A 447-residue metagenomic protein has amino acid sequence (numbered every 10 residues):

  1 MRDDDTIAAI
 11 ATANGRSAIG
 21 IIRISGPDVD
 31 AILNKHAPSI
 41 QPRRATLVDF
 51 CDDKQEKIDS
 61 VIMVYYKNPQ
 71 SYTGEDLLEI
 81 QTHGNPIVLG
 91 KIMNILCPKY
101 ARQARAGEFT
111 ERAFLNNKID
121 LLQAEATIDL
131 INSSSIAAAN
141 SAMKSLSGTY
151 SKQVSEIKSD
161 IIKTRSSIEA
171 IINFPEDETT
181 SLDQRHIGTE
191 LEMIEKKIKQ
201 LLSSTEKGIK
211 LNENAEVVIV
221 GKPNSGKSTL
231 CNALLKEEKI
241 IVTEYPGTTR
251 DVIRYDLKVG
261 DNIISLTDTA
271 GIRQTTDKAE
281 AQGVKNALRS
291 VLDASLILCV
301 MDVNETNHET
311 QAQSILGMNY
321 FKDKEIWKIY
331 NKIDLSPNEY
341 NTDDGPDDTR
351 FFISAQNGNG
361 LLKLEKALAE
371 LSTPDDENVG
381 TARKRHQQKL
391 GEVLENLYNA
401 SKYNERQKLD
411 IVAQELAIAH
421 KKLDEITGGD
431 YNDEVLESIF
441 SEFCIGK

Functional and structural regions predicted by a protein language model:
M1-N140, K144, G148, K322 (+1 more regions): A glycine-rich (often HGG/GG-containing) alpha/beta subdomain
D3-N14, A138-K258, T275, N304-K447: C-terminal-of-GTPase-core extension/linker across diverse P-loop GTPases
G15, G26-D28, K67-S71, N85-I87 (+5 more regions): Conserved nucleotide-binding/hydrolysis micro-motifs of P-loop NTPases
D49-K67, G247-T275: Switch I (G2) and immediately adjacent beta-strands of P-loop GTPase domains
I264, L296, W327: Short, Asp-centered acidic motifs that coordinate Mg2+ and/or phosphate in catalytic or ligand-binding sites
L266, V300, I329: Generic enzyme active-site microenvironment
E280-N304: Inter-motif core of Ras-like GTPase G domains
